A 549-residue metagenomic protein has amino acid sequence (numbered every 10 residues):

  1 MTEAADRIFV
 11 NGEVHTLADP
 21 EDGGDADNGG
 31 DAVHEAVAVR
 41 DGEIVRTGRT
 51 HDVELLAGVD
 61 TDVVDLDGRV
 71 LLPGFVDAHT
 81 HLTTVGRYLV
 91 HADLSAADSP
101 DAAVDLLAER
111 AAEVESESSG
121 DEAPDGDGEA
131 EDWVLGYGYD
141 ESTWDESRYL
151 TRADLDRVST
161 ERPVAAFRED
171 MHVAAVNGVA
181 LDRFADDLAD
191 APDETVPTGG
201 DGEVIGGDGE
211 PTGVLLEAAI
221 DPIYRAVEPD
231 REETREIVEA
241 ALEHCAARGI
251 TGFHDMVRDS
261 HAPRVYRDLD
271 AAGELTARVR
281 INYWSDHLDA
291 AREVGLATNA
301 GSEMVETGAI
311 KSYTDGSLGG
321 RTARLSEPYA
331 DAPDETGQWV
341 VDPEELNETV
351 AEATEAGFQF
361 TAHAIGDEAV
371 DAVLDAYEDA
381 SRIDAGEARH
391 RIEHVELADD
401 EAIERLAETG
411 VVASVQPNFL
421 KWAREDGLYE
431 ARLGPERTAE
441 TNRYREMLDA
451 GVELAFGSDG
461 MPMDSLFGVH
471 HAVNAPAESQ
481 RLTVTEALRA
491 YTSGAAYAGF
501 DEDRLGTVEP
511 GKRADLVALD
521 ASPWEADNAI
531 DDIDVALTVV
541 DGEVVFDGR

Functional and structural regions predicted by a protein language model:
E3-N11, H15-E21, N28-E293, G320-R321 (+5 more regions): Divalent metal-binding segments
G12, G42, G68, H79 (+16 more regions): Divalent metal-coordination and catalytic microenvironments
H81, V305-T322, V411-K421: Non-cysteine beta-strand/loop elements that form the S-adenosyl-L-methionine
W133, P163, G252, T276-R280 (+5 more regions): Structural preference for beta-strand elements that scaffold enzyme active sites
S159, A271-T276, A300, A380-A388: Short helix-capping segments at alpha-helix termini
P229, E236, V350-F360, A369-V370 (+2 more regions): His/Asp/Glu-enriched, well-ordered alpha-helical/loop segment that forms or immediately abuts the divalent-metal
T276-K311, A388-D400, D426-A450: Phosphate/diphosphate-binding loops
S493-G494, P510-L516, D520, D532-R549: Mid-to-C-terminal alpha-helical segments outside catalytic/metal-binding sites
